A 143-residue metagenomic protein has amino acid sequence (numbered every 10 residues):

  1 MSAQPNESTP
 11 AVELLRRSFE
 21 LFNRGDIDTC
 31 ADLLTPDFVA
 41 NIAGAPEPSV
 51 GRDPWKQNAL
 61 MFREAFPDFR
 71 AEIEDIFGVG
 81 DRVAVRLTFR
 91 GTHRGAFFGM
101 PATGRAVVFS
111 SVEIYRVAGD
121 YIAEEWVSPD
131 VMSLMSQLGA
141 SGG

Functional and structural regions predicted by a protein language model:
M1-G143: C-terminal and inter-domain tail/linker signature
